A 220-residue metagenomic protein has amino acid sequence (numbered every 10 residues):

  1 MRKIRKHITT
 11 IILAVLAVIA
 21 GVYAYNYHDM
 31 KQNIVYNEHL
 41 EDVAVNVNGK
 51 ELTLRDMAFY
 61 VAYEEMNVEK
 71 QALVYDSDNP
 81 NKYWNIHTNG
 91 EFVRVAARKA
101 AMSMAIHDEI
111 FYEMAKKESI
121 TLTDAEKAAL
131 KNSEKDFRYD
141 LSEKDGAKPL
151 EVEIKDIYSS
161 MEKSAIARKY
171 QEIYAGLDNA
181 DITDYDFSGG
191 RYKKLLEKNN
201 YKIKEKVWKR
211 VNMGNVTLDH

Functional and structural regions predicted by a protein language model:
M1-V93, G190-H220: Short, low-structural-confidence N-terminal segments
V35, A100-A101: A generic secondary-structure micro-motif detector that highlights 1-2 residue hydrophobic/ambivalent hotspots embedded
T53, H107, L122-T123: Helix N-cap / loop-to-helix initiation motif
M66-A97, K116-D186, G190: Charged, solvent-exposed helices and adjacent loops that form client-binding or oligomerization surfaces
A100, I106-E109: N-terminal pilin/flagellin-like segments and related low-complexity appendage regions
S103-M104, S159: Short, low-complexity cationic-aromatic patches
